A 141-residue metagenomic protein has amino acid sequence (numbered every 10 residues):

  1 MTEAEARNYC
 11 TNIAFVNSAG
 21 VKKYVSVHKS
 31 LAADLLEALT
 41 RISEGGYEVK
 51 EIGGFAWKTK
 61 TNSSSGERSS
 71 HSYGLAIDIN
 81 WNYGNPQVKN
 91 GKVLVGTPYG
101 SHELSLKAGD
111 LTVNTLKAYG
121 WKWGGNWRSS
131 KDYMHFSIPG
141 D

Functional and structural regions predicted by a protein language model:
M1-I52: Active-site acidic/histidine clusters and adjacent loop/turn architecture that either coordinate catalytic ions
T2, T11, T40, T59-T61 (+2 more regions): Residue-identity detector for threonine
L31-A32, F55-W57, D132: Generic detector of bulky aromatic hydrophobic side chains
L36-D78, G84-P86: Active-site-adjacent loop/helix surface patches within enzyme catalytic domains that shape the substrate-binding cleft
S64-D141: Catalytic cores and adjacent binding grooves of peptidoglycan-active enzymes
